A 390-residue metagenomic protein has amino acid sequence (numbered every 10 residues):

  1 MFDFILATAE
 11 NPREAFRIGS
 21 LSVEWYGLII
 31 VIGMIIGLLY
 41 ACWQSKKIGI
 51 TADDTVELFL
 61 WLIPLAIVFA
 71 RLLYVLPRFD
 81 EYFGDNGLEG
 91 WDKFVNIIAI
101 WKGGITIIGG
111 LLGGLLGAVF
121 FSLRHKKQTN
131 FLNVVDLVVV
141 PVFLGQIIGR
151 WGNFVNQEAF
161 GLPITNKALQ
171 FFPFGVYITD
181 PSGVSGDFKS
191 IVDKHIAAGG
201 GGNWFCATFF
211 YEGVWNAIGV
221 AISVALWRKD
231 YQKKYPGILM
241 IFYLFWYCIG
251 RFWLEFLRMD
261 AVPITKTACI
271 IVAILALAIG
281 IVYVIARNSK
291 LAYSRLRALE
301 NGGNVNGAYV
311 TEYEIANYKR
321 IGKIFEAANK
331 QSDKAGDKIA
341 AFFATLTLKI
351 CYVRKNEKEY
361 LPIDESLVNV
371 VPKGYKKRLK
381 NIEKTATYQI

Functional and structural regions predicted by a protein language model:
M1-I390: A feature for loop-to-transmembrane-helix boundaries and adjacent hydrophobic helices in multi-pass integral membrane
